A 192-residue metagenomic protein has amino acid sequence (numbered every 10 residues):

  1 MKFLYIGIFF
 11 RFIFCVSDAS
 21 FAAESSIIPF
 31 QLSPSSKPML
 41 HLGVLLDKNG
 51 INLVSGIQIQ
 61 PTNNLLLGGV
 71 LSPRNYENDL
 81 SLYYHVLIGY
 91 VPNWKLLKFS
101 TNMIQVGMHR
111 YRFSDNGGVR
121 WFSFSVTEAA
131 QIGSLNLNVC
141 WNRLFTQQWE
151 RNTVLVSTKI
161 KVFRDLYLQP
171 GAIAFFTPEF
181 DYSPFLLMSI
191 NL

Functional and structural regions predicted by a protein language model:
M1-S36: Cleavable N-terminal export/targeting peptides
Y5-G7, N52, S123: Short beta-strand-initiation
A23-S33, K37-M39, L46-G50, Q60 (+1 more regions): Outer-membrane beta-barrel transmembrane domain signature
V44-S55, V70-N75: Surface-exposed strand-loop-strand hairpins of Gram-negative outer-membrane beta-barrel proteins
S55-L67: Short, flexible N-terminal segments of the mature chain
L65, G69-S81, I104-V119: Flexible, solvent-exposed loop segments that connect beta-strands
S72, H85-G89: Conserved mixed alpha/beta catalytic, RNA-binding, or beta-rich assembly cores of soluble enzyme, regulatory
